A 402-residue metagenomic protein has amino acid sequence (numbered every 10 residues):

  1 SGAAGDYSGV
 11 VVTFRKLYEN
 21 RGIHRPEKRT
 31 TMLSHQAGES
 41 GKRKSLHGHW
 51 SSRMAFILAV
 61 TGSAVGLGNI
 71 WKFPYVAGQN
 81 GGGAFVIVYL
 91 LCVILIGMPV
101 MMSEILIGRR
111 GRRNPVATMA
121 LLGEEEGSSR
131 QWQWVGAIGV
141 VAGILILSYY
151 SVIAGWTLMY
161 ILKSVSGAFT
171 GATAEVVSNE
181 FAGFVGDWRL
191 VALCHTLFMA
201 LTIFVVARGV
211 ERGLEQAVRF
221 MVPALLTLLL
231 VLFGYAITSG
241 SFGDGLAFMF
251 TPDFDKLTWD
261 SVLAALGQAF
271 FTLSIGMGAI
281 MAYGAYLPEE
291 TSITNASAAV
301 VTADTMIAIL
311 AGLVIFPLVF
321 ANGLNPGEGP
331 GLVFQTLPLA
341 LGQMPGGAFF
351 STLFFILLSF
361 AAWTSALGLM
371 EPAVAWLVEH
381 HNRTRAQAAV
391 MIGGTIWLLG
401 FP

Functional and structural regions predicted by a protein language model:
S1-V12: Extreme N-terminal basic, low-complexity initiation segments that serve as generic localization/processing leaders
T13, N20-W71, V100-I105, R109-A137 (+1 more regions): Membrane-interface "cap" regions at the ends of multi-pass membrane proteins
L33, G38-W50, M54, E215 (+4 more regions): Membrane-embedded translocation segments of transport machinery
K44-H47, V76-N80, R113-I138, S151-A207 (+3 more regions): Inter-helical loop and helix-membrane interface segments of multi-pass membrane transporters/permeases
A55, A59-T61, G136-V140, G167-A207 (+6 more regions): Transmembrane alpha-helical segments of multi-pass small-molecule transport proteins
A77-E104, L190-V191, I307: Extracellular loop-to-transmembrane helix junctions
G78-A84, R110-P115, G127-S128, G167 (+3 more regions): Juxtamembrane helix-boundary/capping and inter-helix hinge elements in multi-pass membrane proteins
Y89-M98, G139-V165, C194-R208, P223-A236 (+3 more regions): Hydrophobic core segments of alpha-helical transmembrane domains in multi-pass membrane transport and ion-translocation
